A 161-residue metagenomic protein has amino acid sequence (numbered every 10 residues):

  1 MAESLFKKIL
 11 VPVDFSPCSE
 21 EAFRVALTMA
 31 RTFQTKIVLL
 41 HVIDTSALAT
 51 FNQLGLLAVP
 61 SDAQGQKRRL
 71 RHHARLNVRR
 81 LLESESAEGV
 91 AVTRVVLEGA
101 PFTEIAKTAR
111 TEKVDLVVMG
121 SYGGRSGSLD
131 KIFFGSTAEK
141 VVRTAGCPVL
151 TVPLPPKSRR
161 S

Functional and structural regions predicted by a protein language model:
M1-S4, R80-V117, P156-S161: Structural beta-alpha unit
A2-S61: Small/aliphatic-rich secondary-structure junction motif
V38-L40, T93-L97, L150: General small-molecule cofactor/ligand-binding pocket signal
L54-A58, T111-E112, G135-S136: Short, hinge-like loop/turn segments at secondary-structure boundaries
V59-L76: A short acidic, glycine-rich active-site loop that binds or catalyzes chemistry on phosphate/adenosine moieties
L116-K140, S158-R159: Glycine-rich, Arg-bearing micro-motifs that act as flexible, cationic patches
C147-R159: Short, flexible loop segments at boundaries between secondary-structure elements
